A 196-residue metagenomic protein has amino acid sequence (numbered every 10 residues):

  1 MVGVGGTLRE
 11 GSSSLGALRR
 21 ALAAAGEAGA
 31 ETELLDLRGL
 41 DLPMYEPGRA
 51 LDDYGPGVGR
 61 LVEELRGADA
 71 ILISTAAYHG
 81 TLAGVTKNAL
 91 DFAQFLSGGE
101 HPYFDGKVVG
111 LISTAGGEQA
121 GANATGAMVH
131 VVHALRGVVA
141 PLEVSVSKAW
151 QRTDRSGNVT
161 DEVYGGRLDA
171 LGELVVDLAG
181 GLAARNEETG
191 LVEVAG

Functional and structural regions predicted by a protein language model:
M1-A30: N-terminal beta1-alpha1 ligand-phosphate binding loop
G6, L37, T114: Cofactor-binding loop segments of dinucleotide-utilizing enzymes, especially the Rossmann-like FAD- and NAD(P)+-binding
A23-A30, G98, H133, G137 (+1 more regions): Generic secondary-structure signature for well-ordered alpha-helical cores
G29-M44, V138-S147: Short beta-strand elements in bilobed, periplasmic/extracellular small-molecule ligand-binding domains
L37-G55, R152-S156: N-terminal beta-loop-helix "entrance" segment that forms/cooperates in small-molecule cofactor or anionic ligand
Y54-L135: Helix-loop-strand module that forms the ligand-binding subsite of alpha/beta enzymes
V138-G196: Glycine-rich phosphate/pyrophosphate-binding loop and the adjoining helix
